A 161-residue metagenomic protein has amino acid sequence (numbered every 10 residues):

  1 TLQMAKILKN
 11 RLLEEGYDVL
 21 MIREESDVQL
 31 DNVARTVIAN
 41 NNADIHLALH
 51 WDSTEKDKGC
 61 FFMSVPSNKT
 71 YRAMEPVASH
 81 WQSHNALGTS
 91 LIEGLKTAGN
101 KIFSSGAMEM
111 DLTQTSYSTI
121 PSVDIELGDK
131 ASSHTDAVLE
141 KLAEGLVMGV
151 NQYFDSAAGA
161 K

Functional and structural regions predicted by a protein language model:
L2-K161: Active-site-proximal helix/loop segments of hydrolytic enzymes
